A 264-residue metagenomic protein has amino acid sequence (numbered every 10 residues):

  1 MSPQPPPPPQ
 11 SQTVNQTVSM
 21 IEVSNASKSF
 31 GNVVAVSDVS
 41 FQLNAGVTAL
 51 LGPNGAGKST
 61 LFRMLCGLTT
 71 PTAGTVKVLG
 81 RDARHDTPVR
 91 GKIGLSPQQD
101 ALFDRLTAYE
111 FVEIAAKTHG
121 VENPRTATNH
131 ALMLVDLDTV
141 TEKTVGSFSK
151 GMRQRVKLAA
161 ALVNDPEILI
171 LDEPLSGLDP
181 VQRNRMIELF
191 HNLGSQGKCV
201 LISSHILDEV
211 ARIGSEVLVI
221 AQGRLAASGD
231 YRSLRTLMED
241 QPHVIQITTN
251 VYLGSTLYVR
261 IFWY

Functional and structural regions predicted by a protein language model:
C66: Helix-to-loop junction immediately C-terminal to a conserved catalytic motif
G74-V89: Conserved ABC transporter NBD signature motif
E113, K117-V140: Conserved ABC ATPase "signature" region
D165: Conserved catalytic motifs of ABC-family nucleotide-binding domains
L169-E173: Catalytic Walker B motif of ABC-type/P-loop ATPase nucleotide-binding domains
R185-Y264: ABC transporter nucleotide-binding domain
